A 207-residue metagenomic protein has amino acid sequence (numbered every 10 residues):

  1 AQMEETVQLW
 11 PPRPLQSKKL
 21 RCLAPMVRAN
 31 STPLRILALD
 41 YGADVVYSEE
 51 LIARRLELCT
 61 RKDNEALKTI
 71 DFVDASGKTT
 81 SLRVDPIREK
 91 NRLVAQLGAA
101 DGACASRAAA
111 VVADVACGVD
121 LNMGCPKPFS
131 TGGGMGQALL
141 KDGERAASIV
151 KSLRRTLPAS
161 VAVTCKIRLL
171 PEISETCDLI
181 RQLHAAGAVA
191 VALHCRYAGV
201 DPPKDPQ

Functional and structural regions predicted by a protein language model:
A1-Q207: Flavin-dependent oxidoreductase catalytic cores
